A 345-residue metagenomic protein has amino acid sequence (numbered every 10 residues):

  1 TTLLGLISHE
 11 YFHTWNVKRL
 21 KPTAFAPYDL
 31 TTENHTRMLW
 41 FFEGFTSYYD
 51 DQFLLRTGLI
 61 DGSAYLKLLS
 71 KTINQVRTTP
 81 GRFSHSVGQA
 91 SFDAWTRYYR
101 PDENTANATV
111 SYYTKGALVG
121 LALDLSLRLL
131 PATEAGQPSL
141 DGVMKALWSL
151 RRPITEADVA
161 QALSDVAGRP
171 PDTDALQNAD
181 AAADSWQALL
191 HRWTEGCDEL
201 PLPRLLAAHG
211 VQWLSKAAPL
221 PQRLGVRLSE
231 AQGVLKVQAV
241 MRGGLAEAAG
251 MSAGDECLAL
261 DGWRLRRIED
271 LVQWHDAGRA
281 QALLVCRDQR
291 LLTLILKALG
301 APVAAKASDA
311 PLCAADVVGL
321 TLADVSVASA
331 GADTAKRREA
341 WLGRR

Functional and structural regions predicted by a protein language model:
T1-G81: Zinc-dependent metallopeptidase catalytic helix centered on the HExxH motif and its immediate flanking segment
D50-D51, L59-R345: C-terminal recognition in membrane/secretory proteostasis and scaffolding
